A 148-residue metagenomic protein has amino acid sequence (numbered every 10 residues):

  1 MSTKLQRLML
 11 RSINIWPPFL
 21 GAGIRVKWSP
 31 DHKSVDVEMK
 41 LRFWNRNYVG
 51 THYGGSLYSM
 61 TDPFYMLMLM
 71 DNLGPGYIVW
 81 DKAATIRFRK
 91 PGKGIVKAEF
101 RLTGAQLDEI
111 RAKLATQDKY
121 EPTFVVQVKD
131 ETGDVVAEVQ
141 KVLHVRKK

Functional and structural regions predicted by a protein language model:
M1-D36: Non-catalytic linker/capping segments at the edges of enzyme domains
L20, W80, V96, Y120-F124 (+1 more regions): Hydrophobic core residues within well-ordered beta-strands of beta-rich domains
L20-R25, K82-F88, E109-R111: Short structured motifs
W28-S34, R89-I95, K129-D134: A short, structured loop/turn motif at beta-sheet edges
V37, A84-F88, A98-F100, F124-V126 (+1 more regions): A structural signal for short, well-ordered beta-strand segments
W44-F64, I78: Hot-dog-fold acyl-thioester-processing enzymes
M68-A105: Hydrophobic beta-strand-centered segment that forms part of the acyl-chain substrate-binding groove
T103-K148: HotDog/MaoC-like acyl-thioester-processing domains
